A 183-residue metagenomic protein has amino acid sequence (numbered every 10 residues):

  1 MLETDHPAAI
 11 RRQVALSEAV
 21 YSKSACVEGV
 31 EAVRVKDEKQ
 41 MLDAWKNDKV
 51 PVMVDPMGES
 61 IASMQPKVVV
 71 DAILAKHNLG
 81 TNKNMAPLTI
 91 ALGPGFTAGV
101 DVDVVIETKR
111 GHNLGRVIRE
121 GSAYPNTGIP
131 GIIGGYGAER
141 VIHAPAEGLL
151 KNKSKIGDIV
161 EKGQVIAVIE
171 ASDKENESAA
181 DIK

Functional and structural regions predicted by a protein language model:
M1-K183: Well-ordered secondary-structure scaffolds
